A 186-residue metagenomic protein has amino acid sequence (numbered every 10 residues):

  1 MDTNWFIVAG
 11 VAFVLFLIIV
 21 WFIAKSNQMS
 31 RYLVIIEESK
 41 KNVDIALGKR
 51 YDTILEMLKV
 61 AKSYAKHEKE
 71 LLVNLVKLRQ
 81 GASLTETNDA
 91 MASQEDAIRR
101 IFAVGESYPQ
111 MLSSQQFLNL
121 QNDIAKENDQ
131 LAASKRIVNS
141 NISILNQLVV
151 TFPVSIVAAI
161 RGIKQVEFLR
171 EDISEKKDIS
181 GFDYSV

Functional and structural regions predicted by a protein language model:
D2-V186: A helix-centric hydrophobic-segment signal that preferentially recognizes long, alpha-helical stretches used
